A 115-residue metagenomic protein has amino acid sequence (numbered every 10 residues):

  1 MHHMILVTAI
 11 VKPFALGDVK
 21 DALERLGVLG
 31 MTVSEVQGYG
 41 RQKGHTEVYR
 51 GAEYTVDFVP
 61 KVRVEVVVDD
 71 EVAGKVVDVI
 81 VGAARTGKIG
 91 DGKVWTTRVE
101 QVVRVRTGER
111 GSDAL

Functional and structural regions predicted by a protein language model:
M1-L115: Positively charged, small/polar-rich N-terminal and surface patches that mediate targeting and assembly and bind
